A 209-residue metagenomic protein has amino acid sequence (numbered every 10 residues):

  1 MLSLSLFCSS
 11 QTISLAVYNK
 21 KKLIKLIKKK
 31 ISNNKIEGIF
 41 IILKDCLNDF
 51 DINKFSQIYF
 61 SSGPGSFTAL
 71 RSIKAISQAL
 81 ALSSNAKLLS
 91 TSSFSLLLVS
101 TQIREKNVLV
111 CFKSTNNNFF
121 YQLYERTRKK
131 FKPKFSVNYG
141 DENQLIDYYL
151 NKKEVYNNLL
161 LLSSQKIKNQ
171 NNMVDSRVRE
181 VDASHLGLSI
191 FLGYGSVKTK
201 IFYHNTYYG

Functional and structural regions predicted by a protein language model:
M1-F60, P64, F135-G140, L161: N-terminal beta-alpha supersecondary unit
M1-K20, L89-G209: Oxyanion-binding and handling regions
T12, N33, I73-I76, A86 (+1 more regions): A generic structural micro-environment signature that highlights single residues at secondary-structure boundaries
Y18-I24, K74-A81, Q122-Y124: Short, basic/glycine-rich phosphate-binding loops at helix/coil junctions that contact nucleotide phosphates
L26-K28, G38-I39, L47-N48, A81-S83 (+4 more regions): Short, surface-exposed linear patches
G38-I41, A75, A79, L96 (+1 more regions): Short amphipathic alpha-helical face segments that pack within enzyme cores and frequently flank/anchor catalytic
D45, Q78, L82, S100-I103 (+1 more regions): Short, well-ordered alpha-helices that flank and scaffold nucleotide-derived cofactor binding pockets
Q57-S93: DPxDG-like acidic metal-binding loop motif
